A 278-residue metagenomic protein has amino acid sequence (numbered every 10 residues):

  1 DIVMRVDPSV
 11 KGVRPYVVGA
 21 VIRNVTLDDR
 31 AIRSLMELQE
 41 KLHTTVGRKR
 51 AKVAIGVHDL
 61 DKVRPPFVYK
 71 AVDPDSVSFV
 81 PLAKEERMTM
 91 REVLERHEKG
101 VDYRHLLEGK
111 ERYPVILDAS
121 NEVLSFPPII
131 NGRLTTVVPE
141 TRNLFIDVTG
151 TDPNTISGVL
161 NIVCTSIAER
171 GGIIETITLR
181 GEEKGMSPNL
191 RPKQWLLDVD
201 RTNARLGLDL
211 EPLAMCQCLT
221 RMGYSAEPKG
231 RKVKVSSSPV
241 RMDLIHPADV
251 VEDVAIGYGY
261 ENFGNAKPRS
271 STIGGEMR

Functional and structural regions predicted by a protein language model:
D1-E183, S187-P188: Long, basic N-terminal domains or extensions that often function in RNA/ssDNA interaction or organelle/cellular
D1-G19, S34, A51, W195 (+1 more regions): Extended, well-folded interaction surfaces typified by the phenylalanyl-tRNA synthetase beta subunit core
N24, V148, R201, S237-P239: Short glycine-centered, acidic/aromatic-flanked micro-motifs in structured strand/loop junctions that mark active-site
L134-V137, R191, G257-N262: A glycine-rich, aromatic-flanked flexible loop/lid motif
N189-P192, L196: Local pocket/hinge segments that shape ligand/substrate recognition
